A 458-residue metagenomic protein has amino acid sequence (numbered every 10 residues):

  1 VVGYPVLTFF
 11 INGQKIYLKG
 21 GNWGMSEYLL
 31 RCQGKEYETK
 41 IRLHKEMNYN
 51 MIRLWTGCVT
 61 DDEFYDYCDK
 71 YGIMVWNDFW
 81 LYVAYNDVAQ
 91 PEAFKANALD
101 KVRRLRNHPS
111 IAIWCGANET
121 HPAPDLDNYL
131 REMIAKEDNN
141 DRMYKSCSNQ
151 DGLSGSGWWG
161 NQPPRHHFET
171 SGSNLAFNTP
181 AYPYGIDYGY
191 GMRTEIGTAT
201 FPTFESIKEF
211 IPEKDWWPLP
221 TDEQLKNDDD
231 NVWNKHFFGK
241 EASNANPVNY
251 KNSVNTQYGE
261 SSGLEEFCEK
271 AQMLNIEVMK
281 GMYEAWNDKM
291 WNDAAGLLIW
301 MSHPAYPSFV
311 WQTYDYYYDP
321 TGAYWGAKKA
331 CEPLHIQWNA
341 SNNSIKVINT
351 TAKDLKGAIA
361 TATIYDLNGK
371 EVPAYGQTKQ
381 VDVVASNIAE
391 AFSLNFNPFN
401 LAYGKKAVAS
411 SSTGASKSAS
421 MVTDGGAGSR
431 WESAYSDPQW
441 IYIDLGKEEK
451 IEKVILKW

Functional and structural regions predicted by a protein language model:
V1-I113, N234-E269, M273, V347: Active-site-adjacent substrate/metal-binding segments within catalytic domains of carbohydrate-active enzymes
V1-M51, W55, M290-A294, D319 (+1 more regions): Secreted/periplasmic carbohydrate-active enzymes, especially glycoside hydrolases
N77-Y82, R165-A176, D319-E332: Acidic, His- and aromatic-enriched active-site or binding-groove loops in soluble protein domains that engage sugars
V102-L225: Active-site region of glycoside hydrolase catalytic domains
W114, N178-K356: Substrate-binding clefts and catalytic carboxylate motifs of secreted carbohydrate-active enzymes
N397-E448: Disordered, acidic Ser/Thr/Pro-rich linker "stalks" and the adjacent N-terminal cap of the next globular domain
E449-W458: A short beta-strand element within beta-rich, extracytoplasmic domains of secreted/secretory-pathway proteins
